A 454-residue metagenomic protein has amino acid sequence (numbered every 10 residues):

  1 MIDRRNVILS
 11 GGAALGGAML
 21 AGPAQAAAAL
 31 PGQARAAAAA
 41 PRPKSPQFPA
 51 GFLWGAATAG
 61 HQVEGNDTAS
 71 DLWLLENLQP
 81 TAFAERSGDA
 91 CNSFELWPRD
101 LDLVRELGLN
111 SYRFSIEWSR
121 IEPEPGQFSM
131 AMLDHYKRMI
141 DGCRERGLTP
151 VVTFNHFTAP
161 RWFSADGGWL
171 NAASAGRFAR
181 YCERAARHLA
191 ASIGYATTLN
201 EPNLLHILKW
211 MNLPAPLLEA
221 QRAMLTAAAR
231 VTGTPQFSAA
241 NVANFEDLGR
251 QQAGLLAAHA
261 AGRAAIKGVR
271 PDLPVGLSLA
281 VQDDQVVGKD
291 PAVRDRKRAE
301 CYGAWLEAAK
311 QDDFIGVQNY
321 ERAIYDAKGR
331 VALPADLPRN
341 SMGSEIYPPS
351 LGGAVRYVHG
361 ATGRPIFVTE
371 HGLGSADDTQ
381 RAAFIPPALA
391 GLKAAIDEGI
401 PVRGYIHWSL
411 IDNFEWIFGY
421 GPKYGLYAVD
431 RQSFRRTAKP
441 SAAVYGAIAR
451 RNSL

Functional and structural regions predicted by a protein language model:
M1-L15: N-terminal secretory signal peptides and thylakoid transit peptides that target proteins across membranes
G17-A21: Hydrophobic h-region of N-terminal signal peptides that target proteins for export in Gram-negative bacteria
P23-R35: Signal peptide processing junction and immediate N-terminal pro/mature segment of secreted/exported proteins
A38-E95, L101, R105-L107, I121-L454: Non-catalytic scaffold segments within catalytic domains of secreted glycoside hydrolases
